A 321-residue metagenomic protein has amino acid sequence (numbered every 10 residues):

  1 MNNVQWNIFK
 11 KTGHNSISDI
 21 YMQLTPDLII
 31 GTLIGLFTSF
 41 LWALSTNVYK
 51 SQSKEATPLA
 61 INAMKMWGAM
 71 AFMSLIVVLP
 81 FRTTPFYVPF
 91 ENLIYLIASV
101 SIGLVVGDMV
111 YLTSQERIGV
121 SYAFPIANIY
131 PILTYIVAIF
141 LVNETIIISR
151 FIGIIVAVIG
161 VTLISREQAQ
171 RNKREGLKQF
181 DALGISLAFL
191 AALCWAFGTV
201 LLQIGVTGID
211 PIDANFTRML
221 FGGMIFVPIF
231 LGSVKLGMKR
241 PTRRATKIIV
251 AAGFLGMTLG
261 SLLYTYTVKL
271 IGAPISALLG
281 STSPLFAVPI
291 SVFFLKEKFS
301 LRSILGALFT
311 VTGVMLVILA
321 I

Functional and structural regions predicted by a protein language model:
Q5-G13, I17-L41, T46-A60, M64-A98 (+7 more regions): Membrane-interface interhelical linkers
F37, M64-K65, S99, I126-I129 (+4 more regions): Hydrophobic core positions of alpha-helical segments in small-molecule transporters and transporter systems
L41, V48, G68, I102-G103 (+10 more regions): Hydrophobic residues within membrane-embedded alpha-helical segments of Major Facilitator Superfamily
A43, S74, S101-V105, I132-I136 (+5 more regions): Hydrophobic/small/kink-forming positions within alpha-helical transmembrane segments of polytopic membrane proteins
L59, S121, I147, I212-D213 (+2 more regions): Residues that define the loop-to-transmembrane-helix transition and helix capping in multi-pass membrane transporters
G68-M73, I126-F140, I155, F221-I225 (+2 more regions): Alpha-helical transmembrane segments of compact multi-pass small-molecule transporters, enriched in specific families
M73, V137, V142, S149-Q168 (+2 more regions): Hydrophobic transmembrane alpha-helices of multi-pass small-molecule transport proteins
F180-T207, I212: Selected transmembrane alpha-helices and immediately adjacent juxtamembrane segments of polytopic inner-membrane
